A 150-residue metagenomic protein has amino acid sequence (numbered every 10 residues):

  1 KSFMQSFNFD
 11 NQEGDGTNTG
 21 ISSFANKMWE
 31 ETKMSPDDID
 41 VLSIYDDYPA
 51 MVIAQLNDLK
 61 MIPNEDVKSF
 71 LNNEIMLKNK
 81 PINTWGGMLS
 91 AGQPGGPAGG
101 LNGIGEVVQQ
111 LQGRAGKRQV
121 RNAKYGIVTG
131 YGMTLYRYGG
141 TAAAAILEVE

Functional and structural regions predicted by a protein language model:
K1-E150: Claisen-condensing/thiolase-fold acyl-transfer catalytic domains that form or cleave C-C bonds in fatty acid
